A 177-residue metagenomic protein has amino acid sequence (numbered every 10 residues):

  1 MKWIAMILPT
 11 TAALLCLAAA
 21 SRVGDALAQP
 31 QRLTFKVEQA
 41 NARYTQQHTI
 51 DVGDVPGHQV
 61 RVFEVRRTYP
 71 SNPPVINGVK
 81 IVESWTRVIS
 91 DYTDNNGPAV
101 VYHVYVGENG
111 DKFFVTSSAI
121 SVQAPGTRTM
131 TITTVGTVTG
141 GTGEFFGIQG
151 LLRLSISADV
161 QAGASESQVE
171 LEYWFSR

Functional and structural regions predicted by a protein language model:
M1-T11: Bacterial N-terminal signal peptides that target proteins for export
P9-R22: Bacterial N-terminal signal peptides
G24-R177: Beta-strand-enriched cores of mature, soluble protein domains
